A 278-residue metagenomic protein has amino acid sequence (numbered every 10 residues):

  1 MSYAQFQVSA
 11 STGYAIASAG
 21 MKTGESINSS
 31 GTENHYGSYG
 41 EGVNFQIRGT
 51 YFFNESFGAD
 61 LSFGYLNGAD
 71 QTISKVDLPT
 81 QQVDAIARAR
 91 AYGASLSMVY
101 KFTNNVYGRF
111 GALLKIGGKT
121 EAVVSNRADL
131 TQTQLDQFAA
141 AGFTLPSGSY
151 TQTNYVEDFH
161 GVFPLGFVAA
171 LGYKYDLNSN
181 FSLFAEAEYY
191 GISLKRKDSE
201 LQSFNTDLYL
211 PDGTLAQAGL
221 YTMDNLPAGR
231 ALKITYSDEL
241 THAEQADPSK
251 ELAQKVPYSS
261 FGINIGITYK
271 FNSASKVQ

Functional and structural regions predicted by a protein language model:
S2, Y51-E55, Y100-V106, Y175-L177 (+1 more regions): Outer-membrane beta-barrel strand-turn architecture
F6-V8, S56-A59, N105-G108, N180-L183 (+1 more regions): Repeated loop/turn-to-beta-strand initiation elements of outer-membrane beta-barrel proteins
Q7, P257-Q278: Outer-membrane beta-barrel "beta-signal"
A10-I16, L61-Y65, F110-G118, A185-G191: Transmembrane beta-barrel strands of outer-membrane/channel proteins
A17-G40, G64-G93, I116-P164, K195-S260: Extracellular/periplasm-exposed beta-strand and loop segments of Gram-negative cell-envelope proteins, dominated by
F45-Y51, A94-Y100, F110-L114, F167-Y175 (+2 more regions): Residues on the lipid-exposed face of transmembrane beta-strands in outer-membrane beta-barrel proteins
F159, P164-S203: Active-site/pore-lining binding-face segments in mid-to-C-terminal subdomains
